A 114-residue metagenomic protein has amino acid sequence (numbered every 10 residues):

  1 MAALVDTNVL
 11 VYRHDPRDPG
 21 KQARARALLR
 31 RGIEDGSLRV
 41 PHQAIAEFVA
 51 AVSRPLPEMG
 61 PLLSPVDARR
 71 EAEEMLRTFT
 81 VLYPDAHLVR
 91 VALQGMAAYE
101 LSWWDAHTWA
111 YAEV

Functional and structural regions predicted by a protein language model:
M1-V40, P57-D67: Short, well-structured N-terminal submotif of metal-dependent ribonuclease cores
D6-N8, E47, D105: Acidic active-site catalytic centers that drive phospho-/nucleotidyl reactions and related ester hydrolyses
V9-V11, A50, T108: Hydrophobic side chains within alpha-helical segments
R13-H14, V52-P55, M96: Generic structural signal for hydrophobic core residues of well-folded globular domains
P41-I45, D67, L88, T108: Short, conserved alpha-helical segments within structured domains
V49-T80: Active-site-proximal, substrate-binding regions of enzyme catalytic domains and RNA-binding/basic surfaces
R77-V114: Active-site neighborhoods of divalent-metal-dependent phosphate/nucleic-acid chemistry enzymes
